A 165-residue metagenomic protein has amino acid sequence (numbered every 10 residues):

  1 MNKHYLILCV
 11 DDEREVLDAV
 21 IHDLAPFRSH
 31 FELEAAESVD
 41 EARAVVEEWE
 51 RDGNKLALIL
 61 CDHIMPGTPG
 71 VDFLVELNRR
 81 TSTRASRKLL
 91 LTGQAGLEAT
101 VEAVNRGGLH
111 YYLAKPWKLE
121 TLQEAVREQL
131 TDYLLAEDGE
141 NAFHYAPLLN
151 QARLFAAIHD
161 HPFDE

Functional and structural regions predicted by a protein language model:
K3-L24, I59-D62: Conserved acidic segment of CheY-like receiver
I21, A35-L58: Acidic, metal-coordinating helix/loop segments flanking the phosphotransfer/catalytic sites of two-component signaling
E37-S38, P69-D72: Acidic catalytic/metal-coordinating carboxylates
C61, L89-T92: Hydrophobic/aromatic residues positioned on beta-strands within the core alpha/beta folds
P66-G67, T92, G96: The feature encodes the CheY-like receiver
D72, A95-Y112: Alpha4 helix (beta4-alpha4-beta5 surface) of REC/receiver domains from two-component response regulators
P116-V126: C-terminal output helix
L119-T121, T131-E165: CheY-like receiver
